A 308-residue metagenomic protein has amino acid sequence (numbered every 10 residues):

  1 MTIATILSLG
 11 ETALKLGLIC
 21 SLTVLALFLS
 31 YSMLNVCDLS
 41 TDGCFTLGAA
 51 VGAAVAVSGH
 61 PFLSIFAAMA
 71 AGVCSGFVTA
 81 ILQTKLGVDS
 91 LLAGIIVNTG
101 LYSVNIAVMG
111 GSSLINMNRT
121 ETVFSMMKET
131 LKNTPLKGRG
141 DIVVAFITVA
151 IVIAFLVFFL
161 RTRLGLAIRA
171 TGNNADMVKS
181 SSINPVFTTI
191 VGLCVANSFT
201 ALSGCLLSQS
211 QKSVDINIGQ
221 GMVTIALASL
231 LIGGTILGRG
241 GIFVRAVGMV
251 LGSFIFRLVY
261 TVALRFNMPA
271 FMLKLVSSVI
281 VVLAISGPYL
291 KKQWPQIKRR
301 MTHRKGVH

Functional and structural regions predicted by a protein language model:
M1-T23, G59-L63, K132-R139: Membrane-interfacial amphipathic/re-entrant helices at transmembrane-helix boundaries
L16, S90-L92, D141-F146, I218-I225 (+1 more regions): Loop-to-transmembrane alpha-helix initiation sites
Y31-L86, L131, P135, G240-G241 (+1 more regions): Membrane-embedded helix boundary and interhelical linker motif in transport proteins
H60-T99, V104, V149-A150, L251-G252 (+1 more regions): Alpha-helical transmembrane segments within multi-pass membrane transporters and channels
S75, G138-I218, V223: Helix-loop-helix "hairpin" substructures at the membrane interface of multi-pass membrane proteins
S90, L101-R161, V191, M272 (+1 more regions): Transmembrane helix-bundle core of multi-pass membrane transporters and related energy-transducing complexes
N173-S180, N184-F187, V259-H308: Cytosolic-side transmembrane-helix boundaries in multi-pass membrane proteins
T200-K274: Transmembrane alpha-helical segments in multi-pass inner-membrane proteins
